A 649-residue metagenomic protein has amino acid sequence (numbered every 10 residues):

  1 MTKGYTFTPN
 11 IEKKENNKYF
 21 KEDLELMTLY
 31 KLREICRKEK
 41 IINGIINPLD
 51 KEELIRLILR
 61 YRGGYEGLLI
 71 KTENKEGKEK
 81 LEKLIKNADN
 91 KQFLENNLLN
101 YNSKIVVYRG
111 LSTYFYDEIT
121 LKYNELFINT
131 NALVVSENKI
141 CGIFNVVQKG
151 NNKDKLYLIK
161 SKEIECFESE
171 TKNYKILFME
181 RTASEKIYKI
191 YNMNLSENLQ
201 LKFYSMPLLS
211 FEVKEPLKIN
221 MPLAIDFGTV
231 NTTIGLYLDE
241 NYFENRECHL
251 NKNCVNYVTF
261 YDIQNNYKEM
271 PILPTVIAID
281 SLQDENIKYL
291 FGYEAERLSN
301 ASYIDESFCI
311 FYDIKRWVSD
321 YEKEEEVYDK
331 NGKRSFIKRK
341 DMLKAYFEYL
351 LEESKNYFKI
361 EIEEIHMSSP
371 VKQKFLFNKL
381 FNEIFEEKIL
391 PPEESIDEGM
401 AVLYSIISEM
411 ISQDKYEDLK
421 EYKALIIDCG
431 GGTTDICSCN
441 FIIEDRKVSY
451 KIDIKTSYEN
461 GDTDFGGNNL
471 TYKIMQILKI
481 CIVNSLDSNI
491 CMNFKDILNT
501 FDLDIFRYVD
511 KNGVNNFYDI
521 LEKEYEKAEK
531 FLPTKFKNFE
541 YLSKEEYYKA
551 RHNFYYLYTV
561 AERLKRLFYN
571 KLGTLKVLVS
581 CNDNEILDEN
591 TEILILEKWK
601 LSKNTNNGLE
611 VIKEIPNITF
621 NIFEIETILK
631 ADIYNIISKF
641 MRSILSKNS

Functional and structural regions predicted by a protein language model:
T2-K75: Basic helix-extension-helix modules of the SAP/HeH family
T72-K186, N253-S369, K479, V483-E562 (+1 more regions): Phosphate-binding loop and its immediate beta->loop->alpha context in nucleotide/phosphate-handling enzymes
F167-P216: Non-catalytic propeptide/linker segments at domain boundaries
V213-N245, E306-C309, I411-I454: Gly/Thr-rich phosphate-binding beta-strand-loop-beta motif of the actin/hexokinase/Hsp70
E240-A278, F308, E444-K473: Short glycine-rich, Thr/Ser-proximal phosphate-binding strand/loop in the N-terminal lobe of ATP-dependent enzymes
E306-I310, S335-L350, K374-F377, S395-V402 (+5 more regions): Phosphate/oxyanion-binding active-site loops and adjacent basic polyanion-contact surfaces
S354-E361, V371, F381-E421: Hydrophobic, small-residue-rich alpha-helical packing segments that form membrane-like cores
T471-L486, N515-S649: Helical "lid/coupling" subdomains associated with nucleotide-phosphate turnover
